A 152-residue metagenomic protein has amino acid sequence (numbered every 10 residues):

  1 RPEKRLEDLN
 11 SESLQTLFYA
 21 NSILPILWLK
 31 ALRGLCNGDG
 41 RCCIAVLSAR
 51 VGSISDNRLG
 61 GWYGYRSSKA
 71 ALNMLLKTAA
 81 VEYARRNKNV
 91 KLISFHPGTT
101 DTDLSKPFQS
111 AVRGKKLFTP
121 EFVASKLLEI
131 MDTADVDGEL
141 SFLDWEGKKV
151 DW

Functional and structural regions predicted by a protein language model:
R1-I26, N37-R86: Catalytic loop of short-chain dehydrogenase/reductase
L27-L35, A79, N89-V90, T133: A structural motif corresponding to the C-terminal end of an alpha-helix and its immediate exit/capping segment
L29, L76, A124: Short-chain dehydrogenase/reductase
R50-G52, G98-T102: Short connector loops/turns at beta-strand edges and beta->alpha or beta->beta junctions
N73, Y83-T100, G138-F142: Conserved Rossmann-fold SDR core element
S94, T102, K106-W152: C-terminal helical subdomain
